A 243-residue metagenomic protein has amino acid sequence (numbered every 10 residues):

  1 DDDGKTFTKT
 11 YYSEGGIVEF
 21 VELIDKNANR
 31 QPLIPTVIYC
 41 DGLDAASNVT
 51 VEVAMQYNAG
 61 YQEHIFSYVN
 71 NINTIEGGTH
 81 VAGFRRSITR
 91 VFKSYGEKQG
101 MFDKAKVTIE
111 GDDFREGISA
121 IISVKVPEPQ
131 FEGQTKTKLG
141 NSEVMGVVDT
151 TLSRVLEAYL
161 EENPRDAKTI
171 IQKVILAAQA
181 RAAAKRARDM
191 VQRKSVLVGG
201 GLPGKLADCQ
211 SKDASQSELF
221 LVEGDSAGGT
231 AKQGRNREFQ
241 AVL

Functional and structural regions predicted by a protein language model:
D1-L243: GHKL-family ATPase ATP-binding module
